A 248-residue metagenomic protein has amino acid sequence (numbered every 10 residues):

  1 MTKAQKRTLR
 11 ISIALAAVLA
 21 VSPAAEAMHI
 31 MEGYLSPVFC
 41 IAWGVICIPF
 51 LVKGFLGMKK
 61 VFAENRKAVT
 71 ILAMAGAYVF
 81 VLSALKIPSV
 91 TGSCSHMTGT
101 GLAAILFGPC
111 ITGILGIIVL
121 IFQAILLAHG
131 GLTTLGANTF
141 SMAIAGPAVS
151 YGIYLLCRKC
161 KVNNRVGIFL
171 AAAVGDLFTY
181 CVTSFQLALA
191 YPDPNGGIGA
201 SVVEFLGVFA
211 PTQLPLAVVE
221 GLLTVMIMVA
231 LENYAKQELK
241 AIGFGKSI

Functional and structural regions predicted by a protein language model:
M1-E26: N-terminal secretory/membrane targeting signals
T2-K6, M28-C40, A63-E64, T133-A137 (+1 more regions): Interfacial loop-to-helix junctions that mark the boundaries of transmembrane helices in multi-pass membrane
S22-L102: Hydrophobic transmembrane alpha-helices
A24-A25, S184-G196: Membrane-helix interface motif
A42-V52, A143-I153, V218-V229: Hydrophobic cores of alpha-helical transmembrane segments in multi-pass inner/ER membrane proteins, independent
S83-P147: Alpha-helical membrane segments and adjacent membrane-interface helices in multi-pass membrane proteins
S141-S184: Short helix-perturbing small/polar motifs within transmembrane alpha-helices
V166-L177, G196-I248: C-terminal transmembrane helix-loop-helix hairpin of multi-pass membrane proteins
